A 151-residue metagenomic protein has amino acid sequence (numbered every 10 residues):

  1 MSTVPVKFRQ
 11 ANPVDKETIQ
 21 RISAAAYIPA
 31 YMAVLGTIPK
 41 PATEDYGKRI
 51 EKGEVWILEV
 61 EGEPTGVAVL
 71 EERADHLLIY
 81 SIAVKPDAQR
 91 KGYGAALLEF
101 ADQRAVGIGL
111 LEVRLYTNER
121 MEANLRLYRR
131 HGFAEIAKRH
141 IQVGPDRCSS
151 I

Functional and structural regions predicted by a protein language model:
M1-T3, K48-R49: Short, conserved catalytic or adaptor-binding loops enriched in Gly and charged residues
S2-T3, E63, P145-D146: Short, solvent-exposed loop/turn segments that connect beta-strands within catalytic domains and beta-strand-rich
P5-F8: Extreme N-terminal starter segment of soluble prokaryotic enzymes
Q10-D87, A95-F100, R104, I108 (+1 more regions): Acetyl-CoA-dependent GNAT
E44-G47, W56, L111-H131, A137-I151: C-terminal "cap" of GNAT-fold acetyltransferases
K85-K91, E119-R120: Active-site acidic-Proline motif in GNAT/NAT acetyltransferases
K91, A96, V113-R114: Charged, amphipathic alpha-helical coiled-coil/dimerization segments
